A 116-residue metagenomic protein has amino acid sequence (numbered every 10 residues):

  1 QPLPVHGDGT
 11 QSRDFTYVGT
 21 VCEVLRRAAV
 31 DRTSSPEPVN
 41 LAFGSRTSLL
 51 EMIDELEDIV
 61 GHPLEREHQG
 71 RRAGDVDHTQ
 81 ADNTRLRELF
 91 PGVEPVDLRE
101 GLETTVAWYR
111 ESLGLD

Functional and structural regions predicted by a protein language model:
Q1-D116: C-terminal substrate-binding subdomain of Rossmann-fold SDR/epimerase-dehydratase oxidoreductases
